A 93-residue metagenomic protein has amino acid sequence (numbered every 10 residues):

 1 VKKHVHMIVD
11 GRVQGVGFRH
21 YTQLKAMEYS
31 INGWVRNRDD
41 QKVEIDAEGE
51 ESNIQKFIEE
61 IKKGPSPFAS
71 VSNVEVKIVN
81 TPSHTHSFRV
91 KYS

Functional and structural regions predicted by a protein language model:
V1-S93: Intrinsically disordered, low-complexity, mixed-charge
